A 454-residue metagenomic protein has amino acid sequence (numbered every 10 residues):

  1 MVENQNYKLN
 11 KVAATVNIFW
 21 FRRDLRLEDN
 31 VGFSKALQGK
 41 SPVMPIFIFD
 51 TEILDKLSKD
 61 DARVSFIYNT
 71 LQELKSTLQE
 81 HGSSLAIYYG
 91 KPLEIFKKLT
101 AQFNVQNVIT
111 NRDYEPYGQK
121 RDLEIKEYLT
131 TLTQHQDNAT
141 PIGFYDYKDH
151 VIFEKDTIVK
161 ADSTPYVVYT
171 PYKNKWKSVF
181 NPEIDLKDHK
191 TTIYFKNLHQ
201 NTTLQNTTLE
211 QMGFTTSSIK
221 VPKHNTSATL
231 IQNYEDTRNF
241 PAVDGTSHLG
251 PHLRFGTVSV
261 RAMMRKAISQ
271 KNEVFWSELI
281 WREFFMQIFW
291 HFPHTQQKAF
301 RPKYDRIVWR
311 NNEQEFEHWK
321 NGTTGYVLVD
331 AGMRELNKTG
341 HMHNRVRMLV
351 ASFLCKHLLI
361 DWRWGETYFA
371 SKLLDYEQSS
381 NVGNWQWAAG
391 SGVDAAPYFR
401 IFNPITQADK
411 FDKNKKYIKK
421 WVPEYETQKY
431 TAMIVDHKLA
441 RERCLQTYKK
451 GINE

Functional and structural regions predicted by a protein language model:
M1-F180, K271, R334, Q446-G451: Trp/Phe/Arg-rich N-terminal binding region typifying the photolyase-homology
N4, S163-Y304, Q407-E454: Glycine/tryptophan-enriched, flexible segments
T51-D55, L74-T77, F103-V105, E183 (+4 more regions): A short alpha-helix capping/helix-coil boundary motif
G245-K419: Active-site-proximal binding-pocket segments
